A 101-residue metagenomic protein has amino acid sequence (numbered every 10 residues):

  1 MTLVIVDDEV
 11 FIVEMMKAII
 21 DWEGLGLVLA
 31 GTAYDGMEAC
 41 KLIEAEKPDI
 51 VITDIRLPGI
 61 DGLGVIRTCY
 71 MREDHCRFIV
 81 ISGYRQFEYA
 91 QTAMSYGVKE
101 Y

Functional and structural regions predicted by a protein language model:
M1-I12, M16: Conserved acidic segment of CheY-like receiver
V6-D7, A33, V51: Conserved sequence signature across two-component system core domains
G24-L29, E46: A generic structural motif
L29-A30, F78: Hydrophobic/aromatic residues located in beta-strands of well-ordered beta-sheets within soluble catalytic
A30-M37: Conserved Asp/Asn-Gly motif in the active-site loop of CheY-like receiver
C40-Y101: CheY-like receiver
